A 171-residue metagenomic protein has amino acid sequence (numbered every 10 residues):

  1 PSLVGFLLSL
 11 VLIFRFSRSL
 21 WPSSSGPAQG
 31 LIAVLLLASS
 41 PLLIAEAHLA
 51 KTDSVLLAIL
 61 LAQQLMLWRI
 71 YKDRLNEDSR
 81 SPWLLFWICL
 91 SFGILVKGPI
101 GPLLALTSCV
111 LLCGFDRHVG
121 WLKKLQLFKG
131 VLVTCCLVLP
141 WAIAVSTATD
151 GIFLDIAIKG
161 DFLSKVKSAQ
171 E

Functional and structural regions predicted by a protein language model:
P1-E171: Membrane-integral, polyisoprenol-dependent glycosyltransferases of the GT-C/oligosaccharyltransferase superfamily
